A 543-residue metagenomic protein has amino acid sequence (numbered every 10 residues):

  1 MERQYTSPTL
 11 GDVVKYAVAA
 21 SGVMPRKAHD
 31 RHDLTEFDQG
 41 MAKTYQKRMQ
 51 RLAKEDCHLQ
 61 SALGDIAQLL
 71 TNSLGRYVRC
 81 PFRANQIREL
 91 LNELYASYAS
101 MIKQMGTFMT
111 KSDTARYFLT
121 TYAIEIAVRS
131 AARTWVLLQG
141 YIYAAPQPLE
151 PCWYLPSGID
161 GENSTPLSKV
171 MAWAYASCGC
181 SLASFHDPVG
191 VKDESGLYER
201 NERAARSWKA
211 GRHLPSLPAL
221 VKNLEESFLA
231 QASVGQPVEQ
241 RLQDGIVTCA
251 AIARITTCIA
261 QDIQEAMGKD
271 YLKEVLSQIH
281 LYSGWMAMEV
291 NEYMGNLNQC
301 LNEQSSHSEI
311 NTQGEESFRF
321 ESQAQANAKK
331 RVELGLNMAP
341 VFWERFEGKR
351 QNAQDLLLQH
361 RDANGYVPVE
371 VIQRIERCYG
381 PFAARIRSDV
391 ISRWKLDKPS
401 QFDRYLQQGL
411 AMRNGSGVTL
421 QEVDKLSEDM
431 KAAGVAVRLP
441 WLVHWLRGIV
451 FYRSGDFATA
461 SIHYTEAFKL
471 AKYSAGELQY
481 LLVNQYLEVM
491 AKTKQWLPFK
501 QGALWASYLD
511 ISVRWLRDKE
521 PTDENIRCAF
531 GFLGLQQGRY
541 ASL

Functional and structural regions predicted by a protein language model:
M1-K27, T121-V191: A short, Lys/Arg-rich alpha-helix, primarily the initiator
V23-H58, A176-S207: Short alpha-helical DNA-recognition segment
R51-I66, A210-E226: Short, basic-rich loop-to-helix N-cap that marks the start of a DNA-contacting helix
N72-A123, Q139, A145-T165, L229-L301: Short amphipathic recognition helices of helix-turn-helix/homeodomain-type DNA-binding modules
G365, V369, R374-R385, G409-S427 (+1 more regions): Helix-turn-helix repeat elements of alpha-solenoid scaffolds
D403-Q407, L439-L446, R453, L478 (+3 more regions): "A position-specific structural signal for the A-helix of alpha-solenoid helical repeats
A411, V450, V489-A491: Residue-level signature for tetratricopeptide repeat
S416-T419, D456-T459, N484-I511, C528-L543: Alpha-helical linker/edge segments of TPR/alpha-solenoid repeat scaffolds and analogous pre-/post-domain helices
